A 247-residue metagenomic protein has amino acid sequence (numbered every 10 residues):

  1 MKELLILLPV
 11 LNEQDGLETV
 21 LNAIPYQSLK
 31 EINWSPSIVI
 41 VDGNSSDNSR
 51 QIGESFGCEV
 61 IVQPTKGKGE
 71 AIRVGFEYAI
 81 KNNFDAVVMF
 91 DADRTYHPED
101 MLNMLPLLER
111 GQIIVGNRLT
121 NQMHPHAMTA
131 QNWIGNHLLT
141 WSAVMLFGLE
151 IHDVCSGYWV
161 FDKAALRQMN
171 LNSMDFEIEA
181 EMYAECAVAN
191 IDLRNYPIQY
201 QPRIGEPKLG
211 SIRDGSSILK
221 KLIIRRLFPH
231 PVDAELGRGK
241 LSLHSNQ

Functional and structural regions predicted by a protein language model:
M1, L146-L149, L171-Q247: Hydrophobic helical membrane-anchoring modules
E3-L5, S37, E181: Cell-envelope/extracellular polymer assembly enzymes that use nucleotide-activated donors
L8, P25, I32-N44: Short beta-strand/loop segment that forms part of the nucleotide-sugar
E13-G16, S45, K68: Donor nucleotide-sugar binding loop of glycosyltransferases
E13-L29: Short, well-formed alpha-helical segments that are part of the catalytic scaffolds of diverse glycosyltransferases
D42-R50, R94: A conserved acidic beta->alpha catalytic loop
P64-K66, E70-K81, A86, P98-F176 (+2 more regions): Acceptor/aglycone-binding surface of glycosyltransferases and processive sugar-polymer synthases
